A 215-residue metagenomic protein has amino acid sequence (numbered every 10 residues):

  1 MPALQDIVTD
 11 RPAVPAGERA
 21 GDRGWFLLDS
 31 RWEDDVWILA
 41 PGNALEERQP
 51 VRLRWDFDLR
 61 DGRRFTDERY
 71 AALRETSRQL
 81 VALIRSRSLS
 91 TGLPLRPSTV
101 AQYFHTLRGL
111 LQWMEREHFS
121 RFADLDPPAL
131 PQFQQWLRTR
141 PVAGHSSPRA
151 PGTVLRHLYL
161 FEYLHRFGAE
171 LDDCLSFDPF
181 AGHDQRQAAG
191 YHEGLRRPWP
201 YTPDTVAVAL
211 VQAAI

Functional and structural regions predicted by a protein language model:
M1-I215: Charge-rich, intrinsically disordered N-terminal extensions that act as flexible nucleic-acid engagement or regulatory
